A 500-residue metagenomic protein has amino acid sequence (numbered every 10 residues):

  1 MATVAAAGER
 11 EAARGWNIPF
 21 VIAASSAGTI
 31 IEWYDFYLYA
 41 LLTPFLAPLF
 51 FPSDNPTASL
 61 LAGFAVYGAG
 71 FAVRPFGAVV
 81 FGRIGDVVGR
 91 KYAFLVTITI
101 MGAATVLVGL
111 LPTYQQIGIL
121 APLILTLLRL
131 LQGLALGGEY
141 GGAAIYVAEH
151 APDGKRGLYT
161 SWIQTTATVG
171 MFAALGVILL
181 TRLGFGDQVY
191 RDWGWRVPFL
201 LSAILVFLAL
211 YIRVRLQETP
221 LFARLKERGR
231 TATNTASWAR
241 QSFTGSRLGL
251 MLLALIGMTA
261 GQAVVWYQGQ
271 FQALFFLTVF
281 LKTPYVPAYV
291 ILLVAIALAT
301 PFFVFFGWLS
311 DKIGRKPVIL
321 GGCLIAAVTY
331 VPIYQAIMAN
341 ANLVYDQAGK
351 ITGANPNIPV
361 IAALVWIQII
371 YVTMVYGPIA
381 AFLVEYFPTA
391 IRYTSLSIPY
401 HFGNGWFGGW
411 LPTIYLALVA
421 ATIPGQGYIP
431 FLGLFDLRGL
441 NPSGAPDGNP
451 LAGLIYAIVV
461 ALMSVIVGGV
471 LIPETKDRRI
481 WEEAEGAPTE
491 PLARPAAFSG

Functional and structural regions predicted by a protein language model:
Y39-A40, R247-L298, F407-Y415, V419-P424: Extracytoplasmic gate region of multi-pass secondary transporters
L42-F76, L123: Extracellular/periplasmic helix-loop-helix junction of adjacent transmembrane segments in MFS-like secondary
P52, T99-G118, L324-G353: C-terminal ends and interior cores of transmembrane alpha-helices in multi-pass membrane transporters/permeases
F64-R83, G102-A104, L293-F306: Central cavity-lining transmembrane alpha-helices of secondary-active solute carriers, predominantly the Major
V87-T99, K312-L324: Cytoplasmic membrane-interface "Motif A"-like loop-to-helix N-cap segments of 12-TM Major Facilitator Superfamily
L111, I117-G137, D346-M374: Hydrophobic core of transmembrane alpha-helices in multi-pass small-molecule transporters, especially MFS/SLC-type
A135, G157-R182, L205, S397-P412: Glycine-rich segments within core transmembrane alpha-helices of 12-TM secondary carriers
A167-R213: Helix-loop-helix hairpin linking two adjacent transmembrane segments in secondary transporters
